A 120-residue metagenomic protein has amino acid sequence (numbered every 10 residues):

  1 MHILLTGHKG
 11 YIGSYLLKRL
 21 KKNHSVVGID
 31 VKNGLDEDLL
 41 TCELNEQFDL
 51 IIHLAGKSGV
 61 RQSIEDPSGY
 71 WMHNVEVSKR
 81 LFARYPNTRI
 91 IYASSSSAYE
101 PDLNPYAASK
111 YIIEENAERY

Functional and structural regions predicted by a protein language model:
H2, S25, R89: Residues at the starts of beta-strands that form the adenosine-phosphate
I3-K21: N-terminal Rossmann NAD(P)H-binding glycine-rich loop of SDR-like oxidoreductase domains
T6, I29, I51-A55, I90-S96: SDR active-site strand-loop-helix element
V26-E43: Adenosine-cofactor binding site in Rossmann-like domains, unifying the SAM/SAH pocket of S-adenosylmethionine-dependent
T41-M72, S97-E100: NAD(P)H-binding glycine-rich loop region in Rossmannoid oxidoreductase-like domains and their noncatalytic homologs
I51, E65-I90, E115-N116: NAD(P)-cofactor binding segment of oxidoreductase domains
K79-A107: Conserved Rossmann-fold NAD(P)-dependent oxidoreductase catalytic core, especially the SDR/UDP-sugar
L103-Y120: Active-site Tyr-X1-5-Lys
